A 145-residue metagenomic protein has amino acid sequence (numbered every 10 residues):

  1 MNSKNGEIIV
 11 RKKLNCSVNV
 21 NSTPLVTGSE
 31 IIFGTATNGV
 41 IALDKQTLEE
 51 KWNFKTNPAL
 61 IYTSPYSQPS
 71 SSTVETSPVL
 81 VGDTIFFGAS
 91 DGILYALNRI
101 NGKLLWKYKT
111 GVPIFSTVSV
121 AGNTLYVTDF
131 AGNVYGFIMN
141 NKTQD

Functional and structural regions predicted by a protein language model:
N2-G6, D44-L48, N98-G102, M139-K142: Short loop/turn segments that connect beta-strands within beta-propeller blades
E7-T27, N53-V81, K107-G122, D129-F130 (+1 more regions): Extracytoplasmic beta-rich repeat domains
N21-I41: Acidic (E/D-rich), amphipathic helical modules within compact regulatory domains
N38, G92-I93, G132: Short coil/turn segments within WD40 beta-propeller repeats
F86, Y95-L97, K103-W106: C-terminal structured "cap/appendage" subdomains that terminate the fold
